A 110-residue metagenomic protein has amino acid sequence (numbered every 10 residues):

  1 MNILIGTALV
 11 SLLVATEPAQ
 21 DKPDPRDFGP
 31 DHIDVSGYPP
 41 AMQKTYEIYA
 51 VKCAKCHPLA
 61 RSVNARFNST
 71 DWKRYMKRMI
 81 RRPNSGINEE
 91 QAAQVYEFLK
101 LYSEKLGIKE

Functional and structural regions predicted by a protein language model:
M1-I5: Bacterial N-terminal signal peptides that target proteins for export
G6-L12: Bacterial N-terminal signal peptides
L13-Q20, P25-F28, N64, E89 (+1 more regions): Low-complexity, Gly/Pro
A19-E47: Electrostatic cytochrome c docking/interface patches
Y38, T45-Y46, K55-P83: Gly/Gly-Pro-rich "capping" loops immediately C-terminal to redox-active cysteine motifs in periplasmic/lumenal
A41-A50, A65, G86-E89, L106: Short sequence/structural segments immediately N-terminal
A50-A60, V95, L99: The canonical Cys-X-X-Cys-His
S85-E110: C-terminal capping alpha-helices of c-type cytochrome domains
